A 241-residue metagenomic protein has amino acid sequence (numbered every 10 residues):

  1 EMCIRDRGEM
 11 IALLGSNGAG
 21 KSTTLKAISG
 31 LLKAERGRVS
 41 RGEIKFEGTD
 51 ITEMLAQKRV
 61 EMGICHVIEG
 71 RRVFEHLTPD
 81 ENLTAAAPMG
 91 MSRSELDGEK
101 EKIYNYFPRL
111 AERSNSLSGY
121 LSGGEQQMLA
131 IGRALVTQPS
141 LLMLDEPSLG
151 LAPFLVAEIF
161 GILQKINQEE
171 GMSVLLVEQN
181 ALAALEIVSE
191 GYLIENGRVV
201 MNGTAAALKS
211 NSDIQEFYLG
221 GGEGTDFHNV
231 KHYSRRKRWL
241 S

Functional and structural regions predicted by a protein language model:
M2-I4: Short, small-residue-biased leader/transition segments that mark boundaries at the very start of proteins
I11, L32-E35, M54, P79-E95 (+3 more regions): ABC-type ATPase nucleotide-binding domains, specifically the catalytic core motifs of the NBD
L14-S16: The feature captures the beta-strand-to-loop junction immediately N-terminal to the Walker
L32, E43-M62, S92, A205: ABC ATPase NBD Q-loop/coupling interface
L77, L121, A134-L135: ABC ATPase signature
V136-S140: A short, proline-enriched helix->beta-strand linker immediately N-terminal to the Walker B motif in ABC-type P-loop
A157-G171: Helical segment within the ABC ATPase nucleotide-binding domain
G220-S241: ABC ATPase nucleotide-binding domains
